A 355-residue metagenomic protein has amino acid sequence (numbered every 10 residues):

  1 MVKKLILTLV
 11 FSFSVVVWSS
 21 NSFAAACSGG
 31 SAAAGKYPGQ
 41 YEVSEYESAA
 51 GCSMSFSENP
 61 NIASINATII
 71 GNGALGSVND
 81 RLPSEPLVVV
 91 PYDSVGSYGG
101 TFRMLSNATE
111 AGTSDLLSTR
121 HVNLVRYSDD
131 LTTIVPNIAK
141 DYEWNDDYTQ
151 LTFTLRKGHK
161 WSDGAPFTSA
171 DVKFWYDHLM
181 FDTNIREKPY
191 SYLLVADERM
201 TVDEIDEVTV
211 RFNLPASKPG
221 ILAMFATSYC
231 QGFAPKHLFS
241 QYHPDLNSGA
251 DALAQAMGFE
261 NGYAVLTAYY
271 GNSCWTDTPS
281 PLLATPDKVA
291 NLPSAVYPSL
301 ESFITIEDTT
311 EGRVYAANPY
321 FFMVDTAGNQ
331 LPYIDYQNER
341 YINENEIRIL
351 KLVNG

Functional and structural regions predicted by a protein language model:
T8-V17: Bacterial N-terminal signal peptides
V17-A24: Sec/Tat signal peptide C-region and signal peptidase I cleavage site
I62, T68-D146, P298-S299: N-terminal lobe/hinge region of extracytoplasmic solute-binding protein
Y98-E110, K140, Q150-F153, V172-W175 (+3 more regions): Short, well-ordered beta-strand elements
T133, D141-R186, R211-N213, R348-K351: Aromatic- and charge-enriched surface segment that lines or borders ligand/interaction sites
R156, V289-S294, Y320-G355: Ligand-site clamp/hinge motif
L179, T183-P189, V202-D203, I304-Y320 (+1 more regions): Extracellular/periplasmic solute-recognition and catalytic clefts
S191-S280: Surface-exposed binding/hinge segments that line and control ligand-binding clefts or catalytic entry sites
